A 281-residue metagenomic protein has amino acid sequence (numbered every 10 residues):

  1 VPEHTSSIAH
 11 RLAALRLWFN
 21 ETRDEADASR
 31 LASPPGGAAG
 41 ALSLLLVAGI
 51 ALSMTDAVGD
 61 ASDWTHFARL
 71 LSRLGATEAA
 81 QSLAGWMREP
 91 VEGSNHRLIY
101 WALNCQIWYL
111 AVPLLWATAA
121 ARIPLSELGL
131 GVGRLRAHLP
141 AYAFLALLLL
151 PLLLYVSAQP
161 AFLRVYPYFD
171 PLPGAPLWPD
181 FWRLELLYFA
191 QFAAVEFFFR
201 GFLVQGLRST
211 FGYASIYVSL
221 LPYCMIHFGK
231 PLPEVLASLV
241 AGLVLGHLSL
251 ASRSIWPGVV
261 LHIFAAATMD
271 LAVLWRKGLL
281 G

Functional and structural regions predicted by a protein language model:
V1-P124, V273-G281: N-terminal, membrane-interfacial amphipathic/helix-forming hydrophobic leader that caps and precedes the first
H10-A14, A51-M54, L147-G281: Transmembrane helix-loop-helix hairpins at the membrane interface of multi-pass integral membrane proteins
G36-L45, L98, A102, Q106 (+5 more regions): Residue-level signature of transmembrane alpha-helical entry/exit and packing/kink sites in multi-pass membrane
L45, I123-S126, R134, F202 (+1 more regions): Generic structural microfeature
F67-C105, A119-Q191, S209, L279-G281: Juxtamembrane helix-loop-helix connectors linking adjacent transmembrane helices in multi-pass membrane enzymes
Y109-L110, L128, Y223: Long, contiguous hydrophobic alpha-helical segments, chiefly transmembrane helices and signal peptides
